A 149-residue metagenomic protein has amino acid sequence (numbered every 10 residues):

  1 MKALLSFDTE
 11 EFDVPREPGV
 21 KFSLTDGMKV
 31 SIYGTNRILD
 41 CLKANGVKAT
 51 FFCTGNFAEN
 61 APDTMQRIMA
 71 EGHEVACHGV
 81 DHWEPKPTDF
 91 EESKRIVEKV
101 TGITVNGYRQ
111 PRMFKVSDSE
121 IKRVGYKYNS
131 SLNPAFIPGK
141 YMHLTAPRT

Functional and structural regions predicted by a protein language model:
M1-T149: Catalytic alpha-helical scaffold of carbohydrate-active enzymes acting on polysaccharides/glycoconjugates
